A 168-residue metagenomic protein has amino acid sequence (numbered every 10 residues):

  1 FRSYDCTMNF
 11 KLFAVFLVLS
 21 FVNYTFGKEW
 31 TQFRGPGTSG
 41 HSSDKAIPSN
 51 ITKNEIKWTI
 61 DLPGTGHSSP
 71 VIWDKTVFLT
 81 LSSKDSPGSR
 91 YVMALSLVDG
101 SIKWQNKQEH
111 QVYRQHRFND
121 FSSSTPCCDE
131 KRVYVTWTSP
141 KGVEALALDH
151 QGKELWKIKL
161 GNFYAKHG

Functional and structural regions predicted by a protein language model:
F1-T7: Short, Lys/Arg-enriched N-terminal segments with co-localized hydrophobic residues within the first ~10-30 amino acids
N9-F10, P126: Structural motif marking the loop-to-transmembrane transition
L12-F21: Sec-dependent N-terminal signal peptides
F26-G168: Noncatalytic, solvent-exposed loop/strand surfaces of beta-propeller-type extracellular/periplasmic domains
